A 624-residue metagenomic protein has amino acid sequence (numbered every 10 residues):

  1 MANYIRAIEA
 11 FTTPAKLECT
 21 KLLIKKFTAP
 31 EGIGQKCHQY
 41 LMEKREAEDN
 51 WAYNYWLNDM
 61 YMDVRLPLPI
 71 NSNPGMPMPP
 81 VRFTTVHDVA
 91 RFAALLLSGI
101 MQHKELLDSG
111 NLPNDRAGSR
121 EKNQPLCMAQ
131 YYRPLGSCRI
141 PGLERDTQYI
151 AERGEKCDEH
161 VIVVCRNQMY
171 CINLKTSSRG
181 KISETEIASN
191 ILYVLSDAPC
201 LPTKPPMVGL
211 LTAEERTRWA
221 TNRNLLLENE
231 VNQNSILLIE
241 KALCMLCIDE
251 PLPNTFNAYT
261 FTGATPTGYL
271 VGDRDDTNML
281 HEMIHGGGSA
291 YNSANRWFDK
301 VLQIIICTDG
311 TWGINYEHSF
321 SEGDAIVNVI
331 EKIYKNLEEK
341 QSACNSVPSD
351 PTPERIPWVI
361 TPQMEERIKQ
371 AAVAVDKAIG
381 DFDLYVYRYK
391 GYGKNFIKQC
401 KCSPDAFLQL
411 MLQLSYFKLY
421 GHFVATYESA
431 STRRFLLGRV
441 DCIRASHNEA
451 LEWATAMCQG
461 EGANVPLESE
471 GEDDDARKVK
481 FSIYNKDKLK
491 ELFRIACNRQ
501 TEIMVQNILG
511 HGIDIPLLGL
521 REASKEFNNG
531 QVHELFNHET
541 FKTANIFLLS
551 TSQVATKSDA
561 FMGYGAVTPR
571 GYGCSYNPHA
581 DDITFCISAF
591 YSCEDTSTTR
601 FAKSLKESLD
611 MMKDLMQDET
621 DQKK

Functional and structural regions predicted by a protein language model:
M1-K300, D309-G310, E317, S321-K624: Long, Pro/Ser/Thr-rich low-complexity/intrinsically disordered regulatory tracts in eukaryotic proteins
